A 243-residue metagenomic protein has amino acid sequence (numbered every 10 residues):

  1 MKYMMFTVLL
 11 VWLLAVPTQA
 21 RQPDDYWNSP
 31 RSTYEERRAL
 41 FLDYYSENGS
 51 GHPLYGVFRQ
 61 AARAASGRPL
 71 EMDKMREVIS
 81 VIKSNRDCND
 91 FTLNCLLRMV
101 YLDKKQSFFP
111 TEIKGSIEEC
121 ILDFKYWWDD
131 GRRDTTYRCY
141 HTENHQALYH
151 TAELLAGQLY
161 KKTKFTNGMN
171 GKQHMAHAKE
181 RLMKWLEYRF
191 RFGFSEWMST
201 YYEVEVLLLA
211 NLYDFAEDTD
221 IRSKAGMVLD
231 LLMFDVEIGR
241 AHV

Functional and structural regions predicted by a protein language model:
M5-A15: Bacterial N-terminal signal peptides
A15, T33-Y34, G67-M72: A composition/secondary-structure signal for short, hydrophobic, low-basic-content segments with alpha-helix propensity
T18-A20: Boundary at the C-terminal end of the N-terminal hydrophobic targeting segment
P23-N28, E35, L40-L42, R59-A62: Extended, charge-biased low-complexity segments that typically form long amphipathic alpha-helices/coiled-coils
L42-A216: Aromatic-lined, polymer-binding surfaces characteristic of secreted/periplasmic polysaccharide-degrading enzymes
D220-V236: Short secondary-structure subsegments characteristic of cysteine-rich extracellular domains
A241-V243: Conserved small/polar residues in nucleotide/adenosyl-binding loops
